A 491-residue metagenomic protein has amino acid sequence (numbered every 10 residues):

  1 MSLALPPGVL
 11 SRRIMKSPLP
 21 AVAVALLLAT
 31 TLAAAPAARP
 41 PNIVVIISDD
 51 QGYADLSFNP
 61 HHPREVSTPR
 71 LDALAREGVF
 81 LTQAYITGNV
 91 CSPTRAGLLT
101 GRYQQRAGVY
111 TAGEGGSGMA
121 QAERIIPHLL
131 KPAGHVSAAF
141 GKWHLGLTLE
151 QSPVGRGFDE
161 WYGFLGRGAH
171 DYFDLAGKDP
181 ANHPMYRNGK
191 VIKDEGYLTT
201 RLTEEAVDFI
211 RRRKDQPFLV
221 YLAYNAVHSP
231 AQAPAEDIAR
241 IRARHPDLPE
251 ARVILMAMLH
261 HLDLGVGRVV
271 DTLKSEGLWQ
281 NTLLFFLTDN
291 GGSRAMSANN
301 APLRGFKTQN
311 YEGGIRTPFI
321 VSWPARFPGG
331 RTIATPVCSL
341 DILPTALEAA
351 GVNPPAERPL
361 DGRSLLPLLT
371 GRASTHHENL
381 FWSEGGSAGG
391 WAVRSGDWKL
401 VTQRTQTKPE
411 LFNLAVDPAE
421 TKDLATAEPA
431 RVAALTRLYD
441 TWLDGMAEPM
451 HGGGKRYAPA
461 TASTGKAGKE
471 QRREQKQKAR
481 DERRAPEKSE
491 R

Functional and structural regions predicted by a protein language model:
M1-A4, L28: Disordered, low-complexity tails and leader-like regions
L3-A23: Bacterial N-terminal signal peptides that target proteins for export
K16, L32-A33: Serine/threonine-rich, low-complexity intrinsically disordered segments
L26-L28, A34-P409, L414-D444, E448-P459 (+1 more regions): Formylglycine-dependent sulfatase
